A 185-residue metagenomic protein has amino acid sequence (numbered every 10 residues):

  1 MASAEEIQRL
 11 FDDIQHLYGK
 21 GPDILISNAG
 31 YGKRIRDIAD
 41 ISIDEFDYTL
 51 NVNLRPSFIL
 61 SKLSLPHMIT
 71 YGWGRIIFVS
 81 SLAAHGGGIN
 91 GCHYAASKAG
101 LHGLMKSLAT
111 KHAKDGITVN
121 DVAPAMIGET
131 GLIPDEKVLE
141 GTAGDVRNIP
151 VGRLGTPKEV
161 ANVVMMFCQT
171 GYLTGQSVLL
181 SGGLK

Functional and structural regions predicted by a protein language model:
R36-I38, E45-D47, I133, D145: Substrate-binding pocket helix/loop in short-chain dehydrogenase/reductase
S61, S97, M105: Active-site helix of classical SDR
P66, T110-K114: Alpha-helical segment proximal to the catalytic Tyr-Lys
W73, R153-L180: C-terminal substrate-recognition "lid" of short-chain dehydrogenase/reductases
S81: Residue(s) in the substrate-gating loop at a strand-loop-helix junction that position the organic substrate next
A113, T118, L173-Q176: Short, small/polar-rich loop/turn modules that mediate ligand/substrate recognition or access, typified
K114, P124-N148: A glycine/serine/threonine-rich, flexible loop-to-helix segment that serves as the NAD(P) cofactor-binding "lid"
